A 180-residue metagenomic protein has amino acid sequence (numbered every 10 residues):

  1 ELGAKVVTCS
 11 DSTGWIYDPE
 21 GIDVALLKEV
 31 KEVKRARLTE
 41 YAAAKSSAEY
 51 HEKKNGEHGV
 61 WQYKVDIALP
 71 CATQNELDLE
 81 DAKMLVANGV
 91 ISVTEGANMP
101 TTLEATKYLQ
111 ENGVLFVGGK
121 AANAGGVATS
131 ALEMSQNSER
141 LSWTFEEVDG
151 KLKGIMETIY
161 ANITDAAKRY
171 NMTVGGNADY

Functional and structural regions predicted by a protein language model:
E1-K64: Glycine-rich phosphate/diphosphate-binding loop of Rossmann-like nucleotide-binding domains
L2, D11-S12, G21-I22, E80-M84 (+2 more regions): Composition- and surface-driven signal marking solvent-exposed, interaction-prone regions in large proteins
T13-I16, V33-A48, N75, F116 (+1 more regions): Short secondary-structure junctions and interdomain/linker hinges
N55-I67, N75-S92: Rossmann-fold NAD(P) dinucleotide-binding segment
L69-C71, G96: Short, well-ordered coil/turn residues at beta-beta hairpins and beta-strand->alpha-helix junctions within
T73-N75, M99: Short glycine-rich anion-binding loops that position phosphate/pyrophosphate groups of nucleotides and phosphorylated
M84-Y180: Adenosine-phosphate binding glycine-rich loop
